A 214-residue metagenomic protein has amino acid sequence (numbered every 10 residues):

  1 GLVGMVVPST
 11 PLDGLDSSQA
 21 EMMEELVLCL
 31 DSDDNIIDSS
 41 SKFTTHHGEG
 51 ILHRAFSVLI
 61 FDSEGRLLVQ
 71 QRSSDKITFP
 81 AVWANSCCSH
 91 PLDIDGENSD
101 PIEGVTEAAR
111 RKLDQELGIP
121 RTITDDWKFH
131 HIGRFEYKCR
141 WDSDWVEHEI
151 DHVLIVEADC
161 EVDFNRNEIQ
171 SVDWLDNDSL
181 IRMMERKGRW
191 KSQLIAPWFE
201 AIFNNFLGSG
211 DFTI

Functional and structural regions predicted by a protein language model:
G1-P11, C87, H131-I214: Nudix hydrolase/Nudix homology domain
L15-S63: Acidic, metal-coordinating catalytic segment for phosphate/diphosphate chemistry, firing primarily on the Nudix
L26, D75-I77, A81-V82, I132 (+1 more regions): Intrinsically disordered, low-complexity, charged terminal extensions of DNA damage-control enzymes
D33, D62-G65, D95-G96, E157-E161 (+1 more regions): Short loop segments at secondary-structure junctions
F43-L59, R66-E116: Conserved Nudix-box catalytic region and its N-terminal flanking loop in Nudix hydrolases and closely related
G65-L67, F129, H152: Conserved active-site beta-strand-loop modules that form the wall/rim of enzyme catalytic pockets and either contain
R121-G133: A short coil-to-beta-strand element that immediately follows conserved catalytic motifs
